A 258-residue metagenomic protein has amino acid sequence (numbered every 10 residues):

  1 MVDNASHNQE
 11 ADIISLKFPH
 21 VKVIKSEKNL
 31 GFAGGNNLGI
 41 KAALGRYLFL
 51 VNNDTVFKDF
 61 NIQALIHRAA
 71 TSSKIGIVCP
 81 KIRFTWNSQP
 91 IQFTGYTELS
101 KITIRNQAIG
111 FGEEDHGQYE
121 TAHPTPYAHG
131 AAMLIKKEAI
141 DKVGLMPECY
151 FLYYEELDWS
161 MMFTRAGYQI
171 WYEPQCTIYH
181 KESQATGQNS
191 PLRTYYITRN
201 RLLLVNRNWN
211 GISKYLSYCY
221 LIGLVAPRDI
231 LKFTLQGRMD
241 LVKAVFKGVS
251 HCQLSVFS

Functional and structural regions predicted by a protein language model:
D3-D12, K28: A conserved acidic beta->alpha catalytic loop
A11-D12, N37, G45, D59-A70 (+1 more regions): Short alpha-helix within the catalytic core of nucleotide-sugar-dependent glycosyltransferases
K25-A43, N53: Glycine-rich, basic loop-to-helix element that forms the pyrophosphate-binding segment of sugar-nucleotide handling
L48: Short aromatic/hydrophobic "clamp" motif used to bind/position activated sugar donors
V56-F93, L99-K101: Conserved donor NDP-sugar-binding/catalytic core segment of glycosyltransferases
E98-P126: Short, flexible, basic/aromatic active-site loop/helix in glycosyltransferases
P126-T177: A short, conserved alpha-helix in the catalytic core of glycosyltransferases
L192-N200, N210-S258: Non-catalytic, C-terminal membrane-associated alpha-helical segments of glycosyltransferases
